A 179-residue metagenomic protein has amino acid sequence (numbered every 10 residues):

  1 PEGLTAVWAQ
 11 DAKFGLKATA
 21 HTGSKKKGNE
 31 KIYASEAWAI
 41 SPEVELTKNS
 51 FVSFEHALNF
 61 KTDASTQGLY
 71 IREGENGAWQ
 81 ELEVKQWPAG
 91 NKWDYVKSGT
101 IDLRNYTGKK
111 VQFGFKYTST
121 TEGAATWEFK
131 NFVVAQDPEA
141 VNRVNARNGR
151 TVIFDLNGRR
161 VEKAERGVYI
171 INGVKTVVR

Functional and structural regions predicted by a protein language model:
P1-G28: Extracellular glycan-recognition surfaces and repeat-rich motifs
K31-E36, N131-N157: Residue-level detector of functionally pivotal "anchor" positions at catalytic/ligand-binding pockets or at interdomain
K31-L46, F51, V96-T100: Short beta-strands within extracellular/lumenal beta-sheet-rich domains
T47-K48, A57-S65, T121-G123: Extended, low-complexity, turn-rich repeat/linker tracts enriched in Gly/Pro/Ser/Thr and Asp/Glu that occur
L69, F113, P138-N142, G158 (+1 more regions): Terminal processing/anchoring signals of secreted or surface-associated proteins and related intramolecular
L69, W127-V134: Extracellular beta-strand elements of beta-rich domains used for carbohydrate recognition/degradation or cell-matrix
G77-Y106: Extracellular carbohydrate recognition and processing domains and analogous Trp-centered ligand-binding platforms
V168-R179: C-terminal tail/sorting-segment detector
